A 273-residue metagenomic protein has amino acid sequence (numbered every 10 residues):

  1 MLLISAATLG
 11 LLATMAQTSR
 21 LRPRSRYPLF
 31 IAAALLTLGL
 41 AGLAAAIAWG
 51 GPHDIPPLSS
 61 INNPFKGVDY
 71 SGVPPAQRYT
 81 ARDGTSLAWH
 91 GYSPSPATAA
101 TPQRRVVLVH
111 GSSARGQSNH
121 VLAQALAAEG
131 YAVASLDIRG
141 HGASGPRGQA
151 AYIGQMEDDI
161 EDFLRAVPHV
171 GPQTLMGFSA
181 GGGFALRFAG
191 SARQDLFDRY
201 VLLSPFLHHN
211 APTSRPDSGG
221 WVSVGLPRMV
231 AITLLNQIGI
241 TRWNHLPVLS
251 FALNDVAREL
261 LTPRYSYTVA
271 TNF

Functional and structural regions predicted by a protein language model:
S5, A16-A81, S86, H90-Y92: An N-terminal hydrophobic leader/cap segment in hydrolases
P102-G111: Short beta-strand element of the alpha/beta-hydrolase
S112-Q124: The serine-hydrolase catalytic nucleophile loop
G116, H141-V167, P172: Catalytic nucleophile-loop/oxyanion-hole region of alpha/beta-hydrolase and closely related hydrolase-like folds
A123-G145: Conserved alpha/beta-hydrolase
G182-Q194, Y200: Short glycine-enriched nucleophile-adjacent loop and the immediately C-terminal alpha-helix near the catalytic center
V201-A211: Active-site nucleophile loop of the alpha/beta-hydrolase fold
M229-F273: Alpha/beta-hydrolase
